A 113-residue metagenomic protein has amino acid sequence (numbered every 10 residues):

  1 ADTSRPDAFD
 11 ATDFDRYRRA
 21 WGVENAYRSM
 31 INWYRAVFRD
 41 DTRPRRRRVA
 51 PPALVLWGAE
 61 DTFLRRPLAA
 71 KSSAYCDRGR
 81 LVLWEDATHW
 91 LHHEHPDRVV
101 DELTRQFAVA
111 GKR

Functional and structural regions predicted by a protein language model:
P6-A74, L83: Conserved serine/cysteine hydrolase catalytic core
R78-R113: Catalytic active-site module of serine/aspartate enzymes centered on a nucleophile-bearing elbow/loop
